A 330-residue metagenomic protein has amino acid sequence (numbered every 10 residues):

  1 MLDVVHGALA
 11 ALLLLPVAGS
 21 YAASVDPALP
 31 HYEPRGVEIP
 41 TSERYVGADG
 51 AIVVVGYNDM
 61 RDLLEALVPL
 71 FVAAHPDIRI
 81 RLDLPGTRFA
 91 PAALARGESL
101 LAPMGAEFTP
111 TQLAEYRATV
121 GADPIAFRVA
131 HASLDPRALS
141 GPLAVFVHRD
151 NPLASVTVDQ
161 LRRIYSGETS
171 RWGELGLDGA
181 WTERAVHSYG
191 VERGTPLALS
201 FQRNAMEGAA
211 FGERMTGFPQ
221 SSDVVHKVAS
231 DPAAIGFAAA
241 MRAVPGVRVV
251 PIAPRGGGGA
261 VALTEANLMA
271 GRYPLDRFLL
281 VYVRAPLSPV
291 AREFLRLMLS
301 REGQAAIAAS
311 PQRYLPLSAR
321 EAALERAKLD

Functional and structural regions predicted by a protein language model:
G7-V17: Bacterial N-terminal signal peptides
Y21-P30, Y45-A48, L280-D330: Extracellular/periplasmic juxtamembrane helices and adjacent flexible linkers that interface with membrane partners
S24-Y165: N-terminal segment of the mature folded domain
Y45-A48, L94-R96, P136-S140, G179-E183 (+3 more regions): Extracellular/periplasmic catalytic domains that process cell-envelope and extracellular macromolecules
E65-D77, A95, S99, E107 (+8 more regions): Sec-exported extracytoplasmic/periplasmic mature domains
P91, H187-G259: Ligand-binding pocket segment of bilobal, Venus flytrap-like solute-binding proteins
A122-V145, R248-V283: Periplasmic-binding protein-like
A130-R214, V244: Extracytoplasmic ligand-binding site segments that recognize negatively charged/polar headgroups
